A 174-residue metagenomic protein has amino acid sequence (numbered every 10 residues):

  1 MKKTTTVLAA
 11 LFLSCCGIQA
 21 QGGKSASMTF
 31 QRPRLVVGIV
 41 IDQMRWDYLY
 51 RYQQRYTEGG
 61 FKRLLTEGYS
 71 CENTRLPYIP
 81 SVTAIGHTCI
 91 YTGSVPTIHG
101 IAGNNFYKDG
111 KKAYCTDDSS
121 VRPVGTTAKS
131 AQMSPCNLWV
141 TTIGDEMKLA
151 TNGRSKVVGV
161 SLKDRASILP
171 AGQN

Functional and structural regions predicted by a protein language model:
M1-S27: Bacterial Sec-dependent N-terminal signal peptides
T4, G22, I98-I101, V140 (+1 more regions): Short secondary-structure capping/junction motifs at helix and strand boundaries
L8, S161-D164: Residues that line or immediately flank small-molecule/substrate-binding pockets and catalytic motifs
K24-R32, W46-I143, K163-N174: Active-site nucleophile/metal-coordination loop of metallo-enzymes that catalyze phosphate/sulfate and related
G38-I41: Hydrophobic residues in beta-strands of the RecA-like P-loop NTPase core, especially within AAA+ ATPase
